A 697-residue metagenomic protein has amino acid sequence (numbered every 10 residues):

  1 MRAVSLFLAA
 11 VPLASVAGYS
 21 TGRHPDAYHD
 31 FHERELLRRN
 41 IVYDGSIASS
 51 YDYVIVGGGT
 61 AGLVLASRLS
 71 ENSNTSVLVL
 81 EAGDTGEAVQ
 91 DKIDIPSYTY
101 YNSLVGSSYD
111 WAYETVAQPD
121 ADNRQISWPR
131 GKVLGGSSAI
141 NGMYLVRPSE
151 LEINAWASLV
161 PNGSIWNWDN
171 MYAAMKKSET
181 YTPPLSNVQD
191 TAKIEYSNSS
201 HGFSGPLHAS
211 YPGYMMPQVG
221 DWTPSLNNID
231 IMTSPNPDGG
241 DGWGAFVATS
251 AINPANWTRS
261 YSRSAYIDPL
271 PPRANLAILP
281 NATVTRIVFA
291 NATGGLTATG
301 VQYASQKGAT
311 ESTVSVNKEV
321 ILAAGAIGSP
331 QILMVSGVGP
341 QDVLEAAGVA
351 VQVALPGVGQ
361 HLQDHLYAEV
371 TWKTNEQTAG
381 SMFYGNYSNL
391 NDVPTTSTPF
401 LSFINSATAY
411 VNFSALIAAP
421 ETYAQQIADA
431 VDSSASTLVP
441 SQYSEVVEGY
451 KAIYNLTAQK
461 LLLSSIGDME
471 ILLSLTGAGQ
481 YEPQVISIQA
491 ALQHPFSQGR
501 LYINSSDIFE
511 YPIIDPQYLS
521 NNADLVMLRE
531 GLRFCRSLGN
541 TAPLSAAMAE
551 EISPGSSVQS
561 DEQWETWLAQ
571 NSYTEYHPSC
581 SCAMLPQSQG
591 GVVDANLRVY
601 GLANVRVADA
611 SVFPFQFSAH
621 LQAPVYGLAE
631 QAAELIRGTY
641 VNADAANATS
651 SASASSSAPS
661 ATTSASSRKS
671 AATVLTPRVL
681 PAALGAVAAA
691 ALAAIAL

Functional and structural regions predicted by a protein language model:
R2-L8, P12-A665, L680-A696: N-terminal redox-cofactor-binding region of secreted/periplasmic oxidoreductases
R668-K669: Polybasic, lysine/arginine-rich low-complexity segments
